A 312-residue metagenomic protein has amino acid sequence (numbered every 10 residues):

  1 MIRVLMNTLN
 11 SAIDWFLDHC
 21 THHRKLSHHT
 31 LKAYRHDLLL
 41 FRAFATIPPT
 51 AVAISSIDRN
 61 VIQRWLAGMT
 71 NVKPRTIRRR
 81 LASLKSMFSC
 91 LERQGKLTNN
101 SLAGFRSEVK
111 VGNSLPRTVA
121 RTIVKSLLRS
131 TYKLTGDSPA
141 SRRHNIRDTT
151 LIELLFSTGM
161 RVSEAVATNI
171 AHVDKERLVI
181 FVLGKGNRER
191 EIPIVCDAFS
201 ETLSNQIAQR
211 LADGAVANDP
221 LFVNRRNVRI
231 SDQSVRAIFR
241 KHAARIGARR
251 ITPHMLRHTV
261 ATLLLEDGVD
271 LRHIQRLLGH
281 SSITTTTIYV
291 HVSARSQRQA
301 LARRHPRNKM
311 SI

Functional and structural regions predicted by a protein language model:
M1-I312: Conserved catalytic core of the tyrosine transesterase superfamily
